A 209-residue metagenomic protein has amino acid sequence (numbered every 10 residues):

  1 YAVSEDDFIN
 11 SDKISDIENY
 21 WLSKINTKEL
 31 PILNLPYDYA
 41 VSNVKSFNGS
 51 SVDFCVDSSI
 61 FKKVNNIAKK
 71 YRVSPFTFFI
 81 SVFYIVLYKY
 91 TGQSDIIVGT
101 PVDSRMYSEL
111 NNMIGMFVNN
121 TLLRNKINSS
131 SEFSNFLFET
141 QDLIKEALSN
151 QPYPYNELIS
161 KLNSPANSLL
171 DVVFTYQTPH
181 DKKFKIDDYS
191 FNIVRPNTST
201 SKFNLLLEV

Functional and structural regions predicted by a protein language model:
Y1-S50, S59, Q177: Short amphipathic alpha-helices and their capping loops
D6-Y20, F47, I67-I80, Y84 (+2 more regions): His-Asp-centered acyl/peptidyl-transfer active-site segments
S51, N204: Short coil/loop residues immediately preceding or within conserved phosphate-binding loops of NTP-utilizing enzyme
F54-S58, N112: Short helix-capping and inter-helix turn/linker motifs at the boundaries of alpha-helical repeat units
D57-F61, P154: Helix N-cap / beta->alpha transition motif
V64: Aromatic/hydrophobic pocket-lining residues that form π-stacking "cages" and hydrophobic walls in ligand
